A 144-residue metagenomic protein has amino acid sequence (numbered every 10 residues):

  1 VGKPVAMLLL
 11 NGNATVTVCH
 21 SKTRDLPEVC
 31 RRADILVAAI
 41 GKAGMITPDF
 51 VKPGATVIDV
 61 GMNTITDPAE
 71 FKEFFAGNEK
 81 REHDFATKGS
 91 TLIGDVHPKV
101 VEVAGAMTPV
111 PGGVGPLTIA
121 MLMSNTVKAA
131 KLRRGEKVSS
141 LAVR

Functional and structural regions predicted by a protein language model:
V1-V60, I65-F75, K88-P98: Glycine-rich phosphate/diphosphate-binding loop of Rossmann-like nucleotide-binding domains
P68-R144: Adenosine-phosphate binding glycine-rich loop
